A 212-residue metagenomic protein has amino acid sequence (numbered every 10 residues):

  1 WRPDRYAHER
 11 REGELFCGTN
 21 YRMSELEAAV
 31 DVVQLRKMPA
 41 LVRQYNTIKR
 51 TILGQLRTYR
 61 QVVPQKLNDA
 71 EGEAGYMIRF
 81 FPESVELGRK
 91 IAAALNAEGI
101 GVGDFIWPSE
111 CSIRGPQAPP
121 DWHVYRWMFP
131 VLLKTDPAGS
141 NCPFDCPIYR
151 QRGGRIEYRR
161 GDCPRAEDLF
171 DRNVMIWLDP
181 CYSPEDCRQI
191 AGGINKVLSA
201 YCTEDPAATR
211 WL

Functional and structural regions predicted by a protein language model:
W1-A7, T51, A92-N173, T203-L212: Conserved PLP cofactor-binding pocket of PLP-dependent enzymes
W1-M77, P108-C111: Active-site region of PLP-dependent enzymes
V32, P184-A191, N195: Short, amphipathic alpha-helical "lid/cap" segments that border enzyme active or binding sites
F81-E83: Residue-level recognition of strand-loop junctions within catalytic nucleotide-signaling folds
V85-I91, S183-R188: Short, conserved charged micro-motifs
R89-E98, I190-N195: Short amphipathic alpha-helices in soluble, non-transmembrane regions that often serve as interface/regulatory elements
M175-S183: Proline-centric
